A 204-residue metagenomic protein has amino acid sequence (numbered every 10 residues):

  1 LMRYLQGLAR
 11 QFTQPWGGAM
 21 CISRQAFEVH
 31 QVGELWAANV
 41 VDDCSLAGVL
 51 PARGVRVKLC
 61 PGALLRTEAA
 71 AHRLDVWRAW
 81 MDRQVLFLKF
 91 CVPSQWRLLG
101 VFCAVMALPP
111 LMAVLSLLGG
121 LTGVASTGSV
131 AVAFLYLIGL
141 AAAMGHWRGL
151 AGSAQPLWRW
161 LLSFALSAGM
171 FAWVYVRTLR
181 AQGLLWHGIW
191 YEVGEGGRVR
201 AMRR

Functional and structural regions predicted by a protein language model:
L1, E28, G33-W96: Catalytic donor/gating beta->alpha subdomain of glycosyltransferases that bind UDP-sugars
L1-E34, R78, V85, W160-F171 (+1 more regions): Long helical/loop segments within the catalytic core of UDP-sugar-dependent glycosyltransferases, especially the large
Q25, G48, Q182: Surface-exposed charge patches
L64, W190-Y191: A short, acidic, flexible beta-alpha connecting loop/helix-capping segment that sits on the rim of active
L98, F102-G183: Membrane-embedded multi-pass helical conduit in multi-pass membrane proteins, especially envelope-biosynthetic
G197-R204: Short, surface-exposed, low-complexity cationic segments
